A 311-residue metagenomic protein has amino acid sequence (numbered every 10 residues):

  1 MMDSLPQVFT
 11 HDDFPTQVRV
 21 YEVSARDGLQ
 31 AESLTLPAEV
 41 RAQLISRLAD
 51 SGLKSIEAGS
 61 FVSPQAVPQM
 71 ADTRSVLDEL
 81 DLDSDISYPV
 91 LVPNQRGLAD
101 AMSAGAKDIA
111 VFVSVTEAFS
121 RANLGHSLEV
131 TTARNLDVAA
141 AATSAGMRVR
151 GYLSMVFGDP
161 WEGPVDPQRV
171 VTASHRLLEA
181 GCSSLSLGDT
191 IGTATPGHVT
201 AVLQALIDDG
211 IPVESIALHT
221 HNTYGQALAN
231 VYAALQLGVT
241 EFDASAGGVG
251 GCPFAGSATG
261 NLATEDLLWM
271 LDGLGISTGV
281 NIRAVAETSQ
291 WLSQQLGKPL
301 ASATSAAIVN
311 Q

Functional and structural regions predicted by a protein language model:
M1-Q311: Catalytic cores and adjacent flexible loops of soluble metabolic enzymes that perform enolate/carbanion chemistry on
